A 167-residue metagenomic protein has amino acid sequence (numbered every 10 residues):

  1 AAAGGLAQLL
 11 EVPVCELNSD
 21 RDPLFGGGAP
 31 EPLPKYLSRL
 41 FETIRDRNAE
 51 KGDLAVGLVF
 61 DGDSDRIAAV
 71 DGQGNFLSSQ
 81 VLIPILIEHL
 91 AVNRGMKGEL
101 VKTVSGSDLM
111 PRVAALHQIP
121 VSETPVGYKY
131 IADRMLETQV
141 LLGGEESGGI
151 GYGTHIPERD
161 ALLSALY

Functional and structural regions predicted by a protein language model:
A1-Y167: Phosphate-binding chemistry for phosphorylated carbohydrates and sugar-nucleotides
